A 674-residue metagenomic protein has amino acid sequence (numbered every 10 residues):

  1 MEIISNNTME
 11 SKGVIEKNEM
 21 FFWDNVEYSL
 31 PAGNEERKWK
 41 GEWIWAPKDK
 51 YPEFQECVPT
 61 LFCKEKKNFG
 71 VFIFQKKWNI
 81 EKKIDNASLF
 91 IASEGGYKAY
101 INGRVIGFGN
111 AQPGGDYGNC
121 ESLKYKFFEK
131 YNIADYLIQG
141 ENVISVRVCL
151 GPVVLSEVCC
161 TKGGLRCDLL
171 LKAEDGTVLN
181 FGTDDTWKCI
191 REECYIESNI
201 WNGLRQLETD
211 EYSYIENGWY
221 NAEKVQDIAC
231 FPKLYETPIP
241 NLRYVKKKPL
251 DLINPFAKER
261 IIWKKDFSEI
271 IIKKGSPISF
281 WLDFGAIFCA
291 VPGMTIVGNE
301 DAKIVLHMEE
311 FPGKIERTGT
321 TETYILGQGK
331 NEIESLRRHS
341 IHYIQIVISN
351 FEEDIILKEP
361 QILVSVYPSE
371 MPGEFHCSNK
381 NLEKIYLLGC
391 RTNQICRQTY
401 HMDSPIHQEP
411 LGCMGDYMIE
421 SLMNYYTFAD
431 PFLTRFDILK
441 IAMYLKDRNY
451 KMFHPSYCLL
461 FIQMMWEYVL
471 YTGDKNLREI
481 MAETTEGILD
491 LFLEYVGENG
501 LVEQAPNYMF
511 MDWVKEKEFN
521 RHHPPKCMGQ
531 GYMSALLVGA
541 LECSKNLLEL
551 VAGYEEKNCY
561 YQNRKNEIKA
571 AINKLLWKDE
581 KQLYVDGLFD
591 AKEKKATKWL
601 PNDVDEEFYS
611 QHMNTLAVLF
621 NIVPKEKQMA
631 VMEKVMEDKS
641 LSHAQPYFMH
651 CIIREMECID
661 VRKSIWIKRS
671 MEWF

Functional and structural regions predicted by a protein language model:
E2-M402, F432-D437, N476, A505 (+1 more regions): Extracellular/oxidizing-compartment recognition motifs
P152, G412-F674: Active-site core of glycosidic bond-cleaving carbohydrate-active enzymes
C396-P405, K595-W599: Short amphipathic alpha-helical segments and their helix-coil junctions
H407-E409: Active-site groove signature of glycoside hydrolases
